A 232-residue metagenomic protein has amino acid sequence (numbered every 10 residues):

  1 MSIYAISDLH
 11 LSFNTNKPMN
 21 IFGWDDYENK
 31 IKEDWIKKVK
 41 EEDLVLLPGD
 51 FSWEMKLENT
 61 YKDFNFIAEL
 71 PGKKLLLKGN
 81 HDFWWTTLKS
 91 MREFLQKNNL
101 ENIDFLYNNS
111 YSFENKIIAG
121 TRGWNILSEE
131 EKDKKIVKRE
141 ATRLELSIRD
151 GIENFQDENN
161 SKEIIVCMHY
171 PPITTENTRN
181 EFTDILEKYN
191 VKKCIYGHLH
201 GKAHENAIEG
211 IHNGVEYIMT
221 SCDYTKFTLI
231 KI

Functional and structural regions predicted by a protein language model:
M1-Y4, L11, S110-G120, E209-Y217: Beta-strand-turn-beta hairpins that frame and shape the catalytic cleft of phosphate-ester-processing enzymes
S2, N16-F113, T178-V191, M219-S221: Core catalytic region of metal-dependent phosphoesterases/phosphodiesterases, especially metallo-beta-lactamase-like
I3-A5, F105, I118, C194 (+2 more regions): Conserved beta-strand scaffold positions in the cores of enzyme catalytic domains, especially in NTP/NDP-utilizing
I6, P48, L77, C167 (+1 more regions): Generic enzyme active-site microenvironment
L9-N16, T86-N177: Conserved catalytic scaffold of divalent metal-dependent phosphoesterases
H10-N14, S52-E58, N80-L88, S110-S112 (+4 more regions): Active-site environment of divalent metal-dependent phosphoester hydrolases
K17, F22, D26, K32-E33 (+6 more regions): Binuclear metal-dependent phosphoesterase catalytic core
I36-K37, I152-Q156, I232: Short amphipathic alpha-helix with an adjacent loop that forms part of the alpha/beta core around
